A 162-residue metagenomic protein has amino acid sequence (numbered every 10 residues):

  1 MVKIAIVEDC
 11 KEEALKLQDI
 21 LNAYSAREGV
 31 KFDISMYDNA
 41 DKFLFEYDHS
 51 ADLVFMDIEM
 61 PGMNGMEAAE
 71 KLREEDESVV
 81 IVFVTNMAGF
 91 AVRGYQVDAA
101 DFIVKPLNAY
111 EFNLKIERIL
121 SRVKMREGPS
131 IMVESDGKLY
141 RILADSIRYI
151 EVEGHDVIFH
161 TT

Functional and structural regions predicted by a protein language model:
M1-A5: Non-catalytic signal-transmission and effector/linker regions of two-component phosphorelay proteins
V7-E8, Y37, V54: Conserved sequence signature across two-component system core domains
E8-C10, N86: Acidic di-acidic motifs
C10-S35, E74: Two-component/phosphorelay signaling modules centered on CheY-like receiver
M36-K42, G65: Helix N-cap/capping motif at the beta->alpha junctions
F45, A51-M125: CheY-like receiver
L114-T162: Conserved binding/recognition cores within well-folded domains
